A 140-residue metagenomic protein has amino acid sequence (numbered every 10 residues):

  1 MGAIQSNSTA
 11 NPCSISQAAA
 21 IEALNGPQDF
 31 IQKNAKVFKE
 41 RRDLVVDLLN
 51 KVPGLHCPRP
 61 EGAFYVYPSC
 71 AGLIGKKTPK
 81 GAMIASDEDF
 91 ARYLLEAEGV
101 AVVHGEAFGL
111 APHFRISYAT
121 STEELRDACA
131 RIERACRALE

Functional and structural regions predicted by a protein language model:
M1-E140: PLP-dependent class I/II
